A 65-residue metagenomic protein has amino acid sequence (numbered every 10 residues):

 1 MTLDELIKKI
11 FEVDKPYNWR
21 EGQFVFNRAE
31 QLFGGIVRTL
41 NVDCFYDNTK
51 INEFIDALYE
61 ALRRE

Functional and structural regions predicted by a protein language model:
M1, E60-E65: Short intrinsically disordered terminal tails
M1-N27: N-terminal acidic leader/helix
L3-L6, I51-I55: Short amphipathic alpha-helical segments that mediate assembly, nucleic-acid/protein binding, or membrane association
I10-D14, R28-L32, L58-L62: Generic structural signal for hydrophobic core residues of well-folded globular domains
Y17-K50: Acidic, low-complexity, intrinsically disordered interaction modules
